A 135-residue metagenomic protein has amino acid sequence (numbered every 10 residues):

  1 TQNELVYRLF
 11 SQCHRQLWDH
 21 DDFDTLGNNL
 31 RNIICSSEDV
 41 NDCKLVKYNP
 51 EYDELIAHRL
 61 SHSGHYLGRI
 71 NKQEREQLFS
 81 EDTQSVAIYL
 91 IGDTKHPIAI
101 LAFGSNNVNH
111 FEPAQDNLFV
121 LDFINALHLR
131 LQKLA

Functional and structural regions predicted by a protein language model:
T1-Q16: Signal-transmission linkers at sensory-effector interfaces
H20-I56: Helix-loop-beta substructure at the N-terminus of cytosolic sensory domains that couple signal/ligand detection
E51-R69: Allosteric regulatory "coupling" segments in signal-transduction proteins
Y66-Q84: Signal-transducing coupling segments at domain and membrane junctions
Q84-D93: A short, aliphatic-rich beta-strand micro-motif
K95-S105: Sensory beta-strand/linker motifs that couple input domains to effectors
S105-L121, L131-A135: Regulatory loop-to-helix N-cap segments in sensory/regulatory domains that couple ligand/signal detection
